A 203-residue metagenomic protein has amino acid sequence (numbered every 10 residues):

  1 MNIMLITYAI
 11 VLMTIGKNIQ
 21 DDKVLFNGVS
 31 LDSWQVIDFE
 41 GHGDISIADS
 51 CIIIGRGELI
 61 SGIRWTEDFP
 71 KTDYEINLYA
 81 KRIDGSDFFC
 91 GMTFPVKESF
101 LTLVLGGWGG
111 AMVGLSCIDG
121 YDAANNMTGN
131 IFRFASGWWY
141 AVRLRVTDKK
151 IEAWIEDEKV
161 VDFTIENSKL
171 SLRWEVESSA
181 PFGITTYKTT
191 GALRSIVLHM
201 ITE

Functional and structural regions predicted by a protein language model:
M1-I6: Positively charged n-region of N-terminal signal peptides that target proteins for export
T7-K17: Hydrophobic h-region of N-terminal signal peptides that target proteins for export in Gram-negative bacteria
K17-E203: Carbohydrate-interacting regions of secretory-pathway proteins
